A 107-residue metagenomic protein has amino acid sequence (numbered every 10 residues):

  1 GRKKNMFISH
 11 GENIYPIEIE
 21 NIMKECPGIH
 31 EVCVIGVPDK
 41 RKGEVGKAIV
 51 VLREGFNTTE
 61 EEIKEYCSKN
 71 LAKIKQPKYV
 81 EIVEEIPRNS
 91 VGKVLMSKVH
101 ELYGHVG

Functional and structural regions predicted by a protein language model:
G1-K75, E84-P87, G92, K98-L102: AMP-binding/adenylate-forming catalytic core of the ANL superfamily
Y103-G107: A short, polar/charged loop-to-alpha-helix boundary motif
